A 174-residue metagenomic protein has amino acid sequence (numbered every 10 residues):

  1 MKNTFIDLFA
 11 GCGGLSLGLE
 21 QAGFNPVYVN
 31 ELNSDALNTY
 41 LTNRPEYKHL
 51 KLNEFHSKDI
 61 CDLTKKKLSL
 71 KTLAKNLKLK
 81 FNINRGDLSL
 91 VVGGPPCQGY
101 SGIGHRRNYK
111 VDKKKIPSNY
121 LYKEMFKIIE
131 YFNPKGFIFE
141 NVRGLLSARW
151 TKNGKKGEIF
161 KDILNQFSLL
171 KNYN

Functional and structural regions predicted by a protein language model:
M1-N174: Conserved active-site and SAM-binding loop architecture of S-adenosyl-L-methionine-dependent nucleic-acid
